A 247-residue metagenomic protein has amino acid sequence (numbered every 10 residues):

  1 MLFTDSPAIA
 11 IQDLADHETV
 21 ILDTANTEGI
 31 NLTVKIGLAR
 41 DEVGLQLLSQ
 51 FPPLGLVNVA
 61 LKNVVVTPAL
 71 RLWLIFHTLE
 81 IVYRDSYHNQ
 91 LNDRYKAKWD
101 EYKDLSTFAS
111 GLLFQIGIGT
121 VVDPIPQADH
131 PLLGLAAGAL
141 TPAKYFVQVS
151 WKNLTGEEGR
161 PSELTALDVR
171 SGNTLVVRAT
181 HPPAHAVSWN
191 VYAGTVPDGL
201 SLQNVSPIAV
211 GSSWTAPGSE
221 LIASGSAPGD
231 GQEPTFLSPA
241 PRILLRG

Functional and structural regions predicted by a protein language model:
M1-T67, L135-G138, L237-G247: Conserved short "hinge" loops at termini or chain/domain junctions
T4-D5, D16-T27, G111-P131: Long, charge-rich low-complexity segments
T24-G29, R94, R160-A166: Short, polar loop/linker segments at the starts of domains and inter-domain junctions
N26, N31, N58, N63 (+5 more regions): Detector for Asparagine
L32-G119: Domain-terminus/edge residues, biased toward the C-terminal soluble/receptor-binding domains of extracytoplasmic
F114-G247: Disordered, low-complexity "stalk" and linker segments at domain junctions of extracellular and cell-surface proteins
